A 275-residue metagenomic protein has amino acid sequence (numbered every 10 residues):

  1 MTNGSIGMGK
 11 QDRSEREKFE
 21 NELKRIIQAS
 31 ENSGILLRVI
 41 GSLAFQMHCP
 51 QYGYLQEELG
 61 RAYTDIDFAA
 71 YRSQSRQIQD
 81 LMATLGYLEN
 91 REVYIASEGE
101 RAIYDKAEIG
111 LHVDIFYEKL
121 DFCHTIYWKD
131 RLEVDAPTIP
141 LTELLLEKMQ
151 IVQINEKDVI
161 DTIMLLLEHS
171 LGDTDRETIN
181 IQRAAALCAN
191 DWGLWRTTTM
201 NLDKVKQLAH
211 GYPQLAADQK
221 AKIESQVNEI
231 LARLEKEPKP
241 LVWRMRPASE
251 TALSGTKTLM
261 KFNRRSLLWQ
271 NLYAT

Functional and structural regions predicted by a protein language model:
M1-M47: Helical scaffold of the NTase/Pol beta-like nucleotidyltransferase catalytic core
I27-Q79, T138-P140, T258-T275: Active-site nucleotide-donor binding segment shared across nucleotidyl transfer reactions
I66, E100-A102, L111-D114, D135-P137 (+1 more regions): Generic beta-strand structural signal
Q79, A83-H124: Conserved catalytic core of two-metal-ion nucleotidyltransferases
F116-T275: Catalytic cores of NTP-dependent nucleotidyl/adenyl transfer enzymes across multiple folds
